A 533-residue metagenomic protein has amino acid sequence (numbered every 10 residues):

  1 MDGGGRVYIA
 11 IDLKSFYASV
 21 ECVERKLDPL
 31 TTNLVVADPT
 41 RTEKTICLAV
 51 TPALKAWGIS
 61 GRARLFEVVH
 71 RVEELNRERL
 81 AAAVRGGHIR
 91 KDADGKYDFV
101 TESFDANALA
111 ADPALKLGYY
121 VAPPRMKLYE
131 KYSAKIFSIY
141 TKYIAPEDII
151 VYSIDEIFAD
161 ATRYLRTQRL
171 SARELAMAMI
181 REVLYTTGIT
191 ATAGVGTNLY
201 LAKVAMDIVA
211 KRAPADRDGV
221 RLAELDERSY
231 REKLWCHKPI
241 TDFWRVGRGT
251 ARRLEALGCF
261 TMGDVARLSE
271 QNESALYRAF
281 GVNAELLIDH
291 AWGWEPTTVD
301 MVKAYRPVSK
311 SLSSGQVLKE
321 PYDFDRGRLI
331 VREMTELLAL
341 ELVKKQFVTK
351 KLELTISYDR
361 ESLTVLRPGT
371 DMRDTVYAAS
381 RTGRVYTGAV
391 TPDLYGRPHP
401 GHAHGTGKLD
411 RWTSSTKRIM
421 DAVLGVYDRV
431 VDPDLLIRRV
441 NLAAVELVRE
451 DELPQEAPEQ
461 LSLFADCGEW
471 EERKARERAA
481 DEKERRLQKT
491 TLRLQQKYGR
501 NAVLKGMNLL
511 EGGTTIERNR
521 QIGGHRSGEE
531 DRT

Functional and structural regions predicted by a protein language model:
M1-H290, E295-V299, E469-T533: Gly/Gly-Pro- and Ser/Thr-rich, intrinsically disordered tail segments characteristic of DNA damage-repair and tolerance
A10, D242, R252-I437, E452 (+1 more regions): DNA-contacting surface of Y-family translesion DNA polymerases
K14-F16, T40-K44, D359-L363, L447-D451: Short, charged/polar surface micro-motifs in flexible loops or helix N-caps
S19-E21, K203, T364-L366, E450-E452: Short acidic, gly/pro-rich beta-turn/loop elements at beta-sheet edges and active-site/ligand-binding grooves
V20, G388-T533: Acidic, metal-coordinating catalytic segment for phosphate/diphosphate chemistry, firing primarily on the Nudix
E73-I89, F324-R332, A339, L435 (+1 more regions): Contiguous hydrophobic segments
T190-T192, E353, N441: Residues at or immediately flanking beta-strands
